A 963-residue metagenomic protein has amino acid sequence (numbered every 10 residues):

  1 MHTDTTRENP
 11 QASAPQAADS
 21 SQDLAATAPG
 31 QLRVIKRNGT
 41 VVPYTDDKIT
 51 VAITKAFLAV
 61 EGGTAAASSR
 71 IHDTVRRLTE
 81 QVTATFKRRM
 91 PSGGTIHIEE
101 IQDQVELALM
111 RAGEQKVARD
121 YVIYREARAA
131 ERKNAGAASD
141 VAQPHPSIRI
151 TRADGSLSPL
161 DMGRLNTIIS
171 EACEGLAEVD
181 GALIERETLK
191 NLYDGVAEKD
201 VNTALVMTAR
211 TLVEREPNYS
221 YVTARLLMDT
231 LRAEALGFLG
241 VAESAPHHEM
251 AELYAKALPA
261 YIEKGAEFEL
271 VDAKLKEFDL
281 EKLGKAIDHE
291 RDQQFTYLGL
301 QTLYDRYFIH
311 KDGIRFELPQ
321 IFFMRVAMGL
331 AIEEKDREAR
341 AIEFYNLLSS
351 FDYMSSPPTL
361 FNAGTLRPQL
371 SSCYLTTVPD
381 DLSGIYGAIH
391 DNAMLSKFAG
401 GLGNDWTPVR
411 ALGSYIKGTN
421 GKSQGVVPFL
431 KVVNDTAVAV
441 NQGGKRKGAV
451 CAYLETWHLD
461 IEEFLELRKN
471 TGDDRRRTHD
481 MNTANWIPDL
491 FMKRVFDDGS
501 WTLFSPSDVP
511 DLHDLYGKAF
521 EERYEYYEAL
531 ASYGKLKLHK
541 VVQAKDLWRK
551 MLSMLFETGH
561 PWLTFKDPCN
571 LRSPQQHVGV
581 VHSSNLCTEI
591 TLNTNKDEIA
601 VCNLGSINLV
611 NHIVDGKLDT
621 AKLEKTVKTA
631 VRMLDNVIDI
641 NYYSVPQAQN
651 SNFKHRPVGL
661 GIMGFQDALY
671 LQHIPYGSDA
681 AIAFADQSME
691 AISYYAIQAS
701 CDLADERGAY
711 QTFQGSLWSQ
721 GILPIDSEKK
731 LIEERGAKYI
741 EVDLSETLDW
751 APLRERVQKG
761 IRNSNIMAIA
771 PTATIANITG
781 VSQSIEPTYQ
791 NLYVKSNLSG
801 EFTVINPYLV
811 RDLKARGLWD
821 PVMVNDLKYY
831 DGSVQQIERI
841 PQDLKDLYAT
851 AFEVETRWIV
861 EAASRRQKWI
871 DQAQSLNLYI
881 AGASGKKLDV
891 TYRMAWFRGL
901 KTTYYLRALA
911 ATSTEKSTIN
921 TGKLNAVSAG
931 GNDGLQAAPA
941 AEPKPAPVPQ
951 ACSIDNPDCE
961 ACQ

Functional and structural regions predicted by a protein language model:
H2-L24, A130, N134-A138, S913-Q963: Acidic, low-complexity intrinsically disordered tails
H2-R33, T40, A67-R149, A153-L157 (+4 more regions): Core nucleic-acid recognition elements
R77-V82, Q104-M110, V196, T211 (+7 more regions): Core structural elements
E114-K116, D120-R125, S220-L258, I487-P488 (+8 more regions): Terminal amphipathic helices with adjacent charged low-complexity linkers/tails
F268-T302, I590-N593, L634-D639, D743-T747 (+1 more regions): Catalytic alpha/beta core of large soluble enzyme barrels
I309, F322-A341, Y345-Q369, L375-G418 (+9 more regions): Function-dense linear segments that define catalytic or interfacial modules in macromolecule-processing proteins
T419, S423-K431, V438-W548, S553 (+2 more regions): Conserved catalytic alpha/beta cores of large enzymes that bind or transform nucleotide phosphates and polynucleotides
T626-Q649, F653, P675-T772, Q842-K845 (+2 more regions): Internal maturation/activation junctions in enzymes
